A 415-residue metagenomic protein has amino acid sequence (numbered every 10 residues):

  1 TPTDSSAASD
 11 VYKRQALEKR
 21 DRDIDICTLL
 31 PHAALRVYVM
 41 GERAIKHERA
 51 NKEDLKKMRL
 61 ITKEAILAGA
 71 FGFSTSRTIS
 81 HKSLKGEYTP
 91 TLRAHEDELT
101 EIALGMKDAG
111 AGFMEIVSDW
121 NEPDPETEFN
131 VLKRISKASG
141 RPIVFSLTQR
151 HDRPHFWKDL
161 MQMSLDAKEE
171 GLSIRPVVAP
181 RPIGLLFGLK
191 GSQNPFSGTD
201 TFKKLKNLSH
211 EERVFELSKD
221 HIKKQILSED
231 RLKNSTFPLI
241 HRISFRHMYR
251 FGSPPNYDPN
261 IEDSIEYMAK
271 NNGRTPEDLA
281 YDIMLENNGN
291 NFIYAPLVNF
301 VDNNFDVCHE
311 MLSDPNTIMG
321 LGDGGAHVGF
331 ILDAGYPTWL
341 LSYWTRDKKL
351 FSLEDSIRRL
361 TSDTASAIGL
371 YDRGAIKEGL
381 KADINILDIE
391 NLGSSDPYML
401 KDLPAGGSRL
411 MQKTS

Functional and structural regions predicted by a protein language model:
T1-A8, Y12: Single conserved hydrophobic/aromatic residue that forms the stacking wall/gate of nucleotide- or nucleobase-binding
A16-L17, D23, L29-V39, K46-K52 (+5 more regions): Active-site neighborhoods of metal-dependent hydrolases
N234, H309-T317, G322, A334-Y336 (+1 more regions): C-terminal cap of metal-dependent C-N hydrolases
L285, G335-T338, R358-D363, A382-N385: Active/binding-pocket-proximal capping segment
F292-D302, C308, L353-I357, A365-P404: Acidic, glycine-enriched loop/beta-strand segments at the rims of small-molecule binding/catalytic pockets
W339-S366: Gly/His-enriched, cation/cofactor- and phosphate-binding structural elements
